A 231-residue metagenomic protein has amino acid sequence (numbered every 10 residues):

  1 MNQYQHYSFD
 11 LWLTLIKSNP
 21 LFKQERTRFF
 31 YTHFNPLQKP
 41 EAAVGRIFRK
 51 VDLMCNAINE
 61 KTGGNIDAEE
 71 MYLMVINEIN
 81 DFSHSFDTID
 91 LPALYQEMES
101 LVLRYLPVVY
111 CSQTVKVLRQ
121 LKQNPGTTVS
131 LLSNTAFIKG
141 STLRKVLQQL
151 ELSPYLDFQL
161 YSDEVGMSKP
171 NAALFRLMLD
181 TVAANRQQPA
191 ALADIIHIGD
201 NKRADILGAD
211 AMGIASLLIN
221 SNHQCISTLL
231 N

Functional and structural regions predicted by a protein language model:
M1-F9, K17-S18, A42, V109-Y110 (+3 more regions): Asp-based, Mg2+/Mn2+-dependent phosphohydrolase catalytic module
N2-S112, K116, P125, G140: N-terminal helical cap/lid subdomain that shapes the substrate entry/recognition surface in HAD-like hydrolases
